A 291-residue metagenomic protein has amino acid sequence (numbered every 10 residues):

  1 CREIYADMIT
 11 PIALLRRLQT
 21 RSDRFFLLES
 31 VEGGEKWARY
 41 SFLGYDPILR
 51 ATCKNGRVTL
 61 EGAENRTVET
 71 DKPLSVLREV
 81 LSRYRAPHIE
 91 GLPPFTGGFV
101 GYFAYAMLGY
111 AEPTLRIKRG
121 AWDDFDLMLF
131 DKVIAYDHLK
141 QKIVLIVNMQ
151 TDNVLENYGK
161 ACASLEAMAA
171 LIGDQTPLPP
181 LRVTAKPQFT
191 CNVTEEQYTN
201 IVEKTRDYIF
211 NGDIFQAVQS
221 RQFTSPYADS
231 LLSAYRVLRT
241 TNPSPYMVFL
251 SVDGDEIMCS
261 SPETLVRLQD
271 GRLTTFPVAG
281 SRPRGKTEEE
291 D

Functional and structural regions predicted by a protein language model:
C1-D291: Extended alpha-helical targeting/anchoring segments, especially N-terminal organellar/secretory targeting helices
